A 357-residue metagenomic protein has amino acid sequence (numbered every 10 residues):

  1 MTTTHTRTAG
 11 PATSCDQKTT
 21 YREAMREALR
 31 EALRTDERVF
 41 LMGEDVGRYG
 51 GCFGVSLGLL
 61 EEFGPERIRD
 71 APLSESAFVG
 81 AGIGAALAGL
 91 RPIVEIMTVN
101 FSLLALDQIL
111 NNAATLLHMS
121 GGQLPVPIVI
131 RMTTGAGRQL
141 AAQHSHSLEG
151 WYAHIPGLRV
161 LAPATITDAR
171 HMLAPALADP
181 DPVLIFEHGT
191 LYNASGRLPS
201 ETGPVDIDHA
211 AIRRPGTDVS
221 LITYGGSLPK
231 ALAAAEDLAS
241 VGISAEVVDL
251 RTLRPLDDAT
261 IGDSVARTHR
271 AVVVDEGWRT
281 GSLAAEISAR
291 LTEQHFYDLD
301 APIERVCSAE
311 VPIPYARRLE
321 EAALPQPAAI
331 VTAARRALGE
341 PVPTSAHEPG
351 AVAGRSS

Functional and structural regions predicted by a protein language model:
M1-P182, F186, H347, A353-S357: Thiamine diphosphate
F53-G58, E62, L124-V129, Q139 (+1 more regions): Thiamine diphosphate
